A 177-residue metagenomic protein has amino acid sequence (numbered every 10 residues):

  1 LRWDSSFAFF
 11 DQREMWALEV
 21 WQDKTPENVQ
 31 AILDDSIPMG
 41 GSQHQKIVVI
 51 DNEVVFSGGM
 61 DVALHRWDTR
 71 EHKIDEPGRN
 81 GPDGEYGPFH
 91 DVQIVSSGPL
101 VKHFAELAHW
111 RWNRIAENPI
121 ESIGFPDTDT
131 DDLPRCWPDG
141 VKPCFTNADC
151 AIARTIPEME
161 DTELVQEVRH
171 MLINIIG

Functional and structural regions predicted by a protein language model:
L1-G177: Charged, low-complexity intrinsically disordered terminal segments
